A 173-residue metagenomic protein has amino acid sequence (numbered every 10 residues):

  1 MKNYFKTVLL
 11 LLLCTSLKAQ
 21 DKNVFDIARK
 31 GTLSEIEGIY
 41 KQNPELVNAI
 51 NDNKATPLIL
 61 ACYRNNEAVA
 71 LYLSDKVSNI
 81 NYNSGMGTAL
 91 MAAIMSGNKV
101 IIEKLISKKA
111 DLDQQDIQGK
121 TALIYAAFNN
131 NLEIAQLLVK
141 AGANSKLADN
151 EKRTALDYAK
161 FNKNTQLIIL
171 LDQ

Functional and structural regions predicted by a protein language model:
K2-F5, A19-N43, D52-A55, I59 (+4 more regions): Intrinsically disordered, low-complexity regulatory segments in ankyrin-centric signaling systems
Y4-L13: Sec-dependent N-terminal signal peptides
D21-V24, I50-T56, N83-A89, Q115-T121 (+1 more regions): Ankyrin-repeat boundary/"N-cap" motif
D26-T32, L60-N66, A92-N98, Y125-N131 (+1 more regions): Ankyrin repeat A-helix N-terminal signature
T32-Y40, N66-D75, N98-I106, N131-V139 (+1 more regions): Ankyrin repeat structural motif
P57-S107: Mid-chain, structured segments of secreted extracytoplasmic proteins
V139, S145-Q173: Leucine-rich solenoid repeat scaffolds
